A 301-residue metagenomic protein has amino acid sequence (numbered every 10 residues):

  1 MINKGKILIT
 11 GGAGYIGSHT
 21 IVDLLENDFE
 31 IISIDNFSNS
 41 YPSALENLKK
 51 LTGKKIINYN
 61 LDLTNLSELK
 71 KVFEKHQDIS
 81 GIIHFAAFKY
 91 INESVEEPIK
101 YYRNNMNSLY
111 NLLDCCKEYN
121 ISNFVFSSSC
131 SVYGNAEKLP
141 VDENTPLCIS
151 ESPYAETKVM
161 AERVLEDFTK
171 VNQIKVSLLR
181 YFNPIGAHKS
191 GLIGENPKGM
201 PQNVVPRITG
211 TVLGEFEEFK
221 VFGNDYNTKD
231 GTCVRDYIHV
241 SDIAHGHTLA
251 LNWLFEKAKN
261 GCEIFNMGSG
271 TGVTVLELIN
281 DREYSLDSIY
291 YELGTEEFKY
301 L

Functional and structural regions predicted by a protein language model:
M1-A187: N-terminal Rossmann-like NAD(P)+-binding domain of SDR-like oxidoreductases, especially those catalyzing
P42-A44, N183-N203, G214-R235: Short, flexible, glycine-rich and Lys/Arg-enriched loop motifs at helix boundaries that contact anionic partners
L61, N65, P197-P201, T271: Residue-level signature of the cytosolic catalytic core of signaling kinases
T64, K89, Y101, M200 (+2 more regions): Glycosyltransferase donor-binding loop in the core domain
E96, E137-K138, N144-P146, V159 (+5 more regions): Short capping/connector residues at structural and topological boundaries
Y102, E151-V159, G194-Q202, P206 (+1 more regions): Short-chain dehydrogenase/reductase
N107-Y110, V159, R163, Q202 (+4 more regions): A structural signal for well-ordered alpha-helical segments within the folded catalytic domains of diverse enzymes
R207-L301: C-terminal substrate-binding subdomain of Rossmann-fold SDR/epimerase-dehydratase oxidoreductases
